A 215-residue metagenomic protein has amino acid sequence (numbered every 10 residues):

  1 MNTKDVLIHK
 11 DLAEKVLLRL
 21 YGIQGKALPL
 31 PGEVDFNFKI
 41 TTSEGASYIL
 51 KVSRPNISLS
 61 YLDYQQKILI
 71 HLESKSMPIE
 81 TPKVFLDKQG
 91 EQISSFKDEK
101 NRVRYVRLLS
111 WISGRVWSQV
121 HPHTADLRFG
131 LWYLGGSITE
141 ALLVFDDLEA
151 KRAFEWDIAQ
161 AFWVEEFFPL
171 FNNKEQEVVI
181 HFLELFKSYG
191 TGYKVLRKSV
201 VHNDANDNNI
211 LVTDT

Functional and structural regions predicted by a protein language model:
M1-G25: Juxta-kinase regulatory segment immediately upstream of eukaryotic protein kinase catalytic domains
H9-L17, V144-D147, F162-N203, T213-D214: An alpha-helical support segment within catalytic cores of ATP-dependent transferases
L12-V16, F36, Y64-H71: Residue-level detector of alpha-helical secondary structure
L17-Q24, S76-E80, Y193: Short secondary-structure junctions
L28-P31: Protein kinase glycine-rich loop
E33-T42, I49, V84, K187-T215: Active-site acidic catalytic loop and adjacent metal/ATP-binding pocket of ATP-dependent phosphoryl transfer enzymes
S43-D146: ATP-binding pocket architecture of kinase catalytic cores
V120-E175, K198: A cross-family kinase active-site recognition segment
